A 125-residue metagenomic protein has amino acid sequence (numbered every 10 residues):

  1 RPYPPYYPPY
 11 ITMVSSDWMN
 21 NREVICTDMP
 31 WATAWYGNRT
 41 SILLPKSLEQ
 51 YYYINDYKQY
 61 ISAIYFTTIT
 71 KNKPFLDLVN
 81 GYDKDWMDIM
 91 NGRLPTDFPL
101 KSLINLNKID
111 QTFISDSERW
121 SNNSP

Functional and structural regions predicted by a protein language model:
R1-A32, P45: Membrane-embedded, lumen/periplasm-facing catalytic core of multi-pass transferases that use lipid-linked donors
S16-D17, Q50-Y60: Short amphipathic alpha-helix with an adjacent loop that forms part of the alpha/beta core around
N20-E23, R39-T40, Q59-A63: Loop/turn elements at helix/coil->beta-strand transitions in domains of secreted/extracellular proteins
C26-D28, Y65-T68: Short beta-strand segments
P30-T33, L48-E49, I69-N72: Short, solvent-exposed loop/turn segments at secondary-structure junctions
W35-N38, L76-D77: A short acidic (Asp/Glu
R39-Q50: Short hydrophobic/aromatic-enriched beta-strand-loop microsegments
Y65, K71-P125: Aromatic/acidic, Gly/Pro-rich catalytic loop(s) in extracytoplasmic/lumenal soluble domains of multi-pass membrane
